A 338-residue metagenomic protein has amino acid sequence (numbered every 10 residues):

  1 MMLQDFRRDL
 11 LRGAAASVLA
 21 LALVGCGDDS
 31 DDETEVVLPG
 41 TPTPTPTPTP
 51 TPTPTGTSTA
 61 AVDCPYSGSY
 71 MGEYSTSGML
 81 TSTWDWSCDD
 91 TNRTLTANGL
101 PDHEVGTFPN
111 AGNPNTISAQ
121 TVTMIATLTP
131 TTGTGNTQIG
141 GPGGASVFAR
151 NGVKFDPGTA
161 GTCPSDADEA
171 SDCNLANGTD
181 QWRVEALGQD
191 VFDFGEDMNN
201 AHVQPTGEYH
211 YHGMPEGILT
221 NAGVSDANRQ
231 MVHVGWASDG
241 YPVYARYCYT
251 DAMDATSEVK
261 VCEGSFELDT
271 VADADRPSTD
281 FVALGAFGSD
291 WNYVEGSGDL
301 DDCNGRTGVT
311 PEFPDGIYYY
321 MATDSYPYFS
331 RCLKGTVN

Functional and structural regions predicted by a protein language model:
M1-D5, A16-L19: Secretory targeting signals
F6-L11: N-terminal export leaders
L21-G25: C-terminal motif of bacterial Sec signal peptides marking the signal peptidase cleavage site
S30-E33, L38-P42, P48-D193: Solvent-exposed N-terminal domain segments of exported/luminal and surface proteins
T131-A145, I218-V234: Short acidic, Pro/Gly- and aromatic-enriched capping/linker segments at domain boundaries
R150-V153, P205-I218, F313-P327: Extracellular/lumenal glycan-associated surfaces
T159-N200, A274-R306: Short, flexible domain-boundary/linker segments around small modular repeats
D239-Y241, A245-N338: Extended, compositionally biased non-globular segments
